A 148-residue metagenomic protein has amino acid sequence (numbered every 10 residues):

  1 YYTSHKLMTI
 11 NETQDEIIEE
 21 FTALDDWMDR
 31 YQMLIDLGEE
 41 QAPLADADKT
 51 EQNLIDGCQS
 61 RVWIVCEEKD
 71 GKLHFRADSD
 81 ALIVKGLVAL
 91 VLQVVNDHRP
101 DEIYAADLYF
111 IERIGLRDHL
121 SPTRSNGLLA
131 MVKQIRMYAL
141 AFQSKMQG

Functional and structural regions predicted by a protein language model:
Y1-L7: N-terminal amphipathic/basic-hydrophobic helices that include classical n-h-c signal peptides and signal-anchor
I10-I17, T22-R61, E68-L73, I111-Q147: N-terminal intrinsically disordered, cationic/polar leader segments that include organellar targeting peptides
R76: Catalytic-site signature segments of enzymes, centered on catalytic residues
S79-D80: A short interface-forming secondary-structure element
V84-G86: Short Cys/His-based metal-binding microdomains
V88-H98: Alpha-helical support elements that line or immediately flank enzyme active sites and cofactor-binding pockets
D97-I114: Glycine-rich phosphate/pyrophosphate-binding loops and their adjacent beta-strand/loop elements at enzyme active sites
